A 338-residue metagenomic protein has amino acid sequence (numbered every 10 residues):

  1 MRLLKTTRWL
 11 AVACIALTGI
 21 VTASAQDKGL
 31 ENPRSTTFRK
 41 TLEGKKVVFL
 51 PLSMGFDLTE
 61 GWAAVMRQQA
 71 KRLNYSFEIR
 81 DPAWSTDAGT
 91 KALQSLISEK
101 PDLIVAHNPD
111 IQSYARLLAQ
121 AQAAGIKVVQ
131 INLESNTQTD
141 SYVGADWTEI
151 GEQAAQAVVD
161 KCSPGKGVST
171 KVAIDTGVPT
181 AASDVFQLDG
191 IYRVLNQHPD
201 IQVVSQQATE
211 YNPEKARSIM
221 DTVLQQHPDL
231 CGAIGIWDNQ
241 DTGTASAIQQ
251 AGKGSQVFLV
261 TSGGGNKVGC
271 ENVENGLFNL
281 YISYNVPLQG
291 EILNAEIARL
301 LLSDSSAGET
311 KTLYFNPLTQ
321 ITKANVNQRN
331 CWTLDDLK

Functional and structural regions predicted by a protein language model:
Q26-K45, D175, P179, S183 (+2 more regions): Hinge/cleft segment of the Venus flytrap/periplasmic-binding protein
K28-V65, Q69, L73, F77-K91 (+7 more regions): Extracytoplasmic "Venus flytrap"
R34, G89, V143-T170, F186 (+3 more regions): Hydrophobic alpha-helical segments within soluble ligand-binding/sensing domains
L58-L73, I150-A157, A182-I201, K215 (+3 more regions): Short, solvent-exposed amphipathic alpha-helices that sit in or adjacent to ligand/effector-binding or catalytic
K71-A83, K171-I174, Y192-P213: Short beta-strand elements in bilobed, periplasmic/extracellular small-molecule ligand-binding domains
I79-D81, S135-D160, I174-D175, Q206 (+1 more regions): Short beta-strand elements at the ligand-binding edges of bilobed clamshell
L103-A123, I191, S205, T209-E271: Hydrophobic alpha-helical
I111-E149, V168-K171, G265-E274, F278-N279 (+2 more regions): Flexible loop/hinge segments that line or gate small-molecule binding clefts
